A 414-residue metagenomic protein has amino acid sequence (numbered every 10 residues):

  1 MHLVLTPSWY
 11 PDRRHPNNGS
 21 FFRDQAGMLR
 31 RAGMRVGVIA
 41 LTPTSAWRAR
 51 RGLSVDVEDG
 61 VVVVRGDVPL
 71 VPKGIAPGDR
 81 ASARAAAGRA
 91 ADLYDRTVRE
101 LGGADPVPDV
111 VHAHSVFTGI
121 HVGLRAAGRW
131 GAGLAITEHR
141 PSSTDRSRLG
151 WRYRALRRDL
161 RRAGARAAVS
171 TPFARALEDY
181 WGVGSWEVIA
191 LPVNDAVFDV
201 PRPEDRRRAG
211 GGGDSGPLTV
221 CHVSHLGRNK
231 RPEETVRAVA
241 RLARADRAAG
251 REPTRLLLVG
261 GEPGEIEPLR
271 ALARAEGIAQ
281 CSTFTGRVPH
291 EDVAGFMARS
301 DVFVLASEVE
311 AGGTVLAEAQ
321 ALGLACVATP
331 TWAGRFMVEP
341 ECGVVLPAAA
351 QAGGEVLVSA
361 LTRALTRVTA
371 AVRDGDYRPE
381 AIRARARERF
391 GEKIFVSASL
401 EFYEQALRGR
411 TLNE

Functional and structural regions predicted by a protein language model:
M1-V61, R410-E414: N-terminal subdomain of nucleotide-sugar transferases
V4, G212-K230, V236-V239: Conserved donor-binding/catalytic core segment of Leloir-type glycosyltransferases
P172, P192: Carbohydrate-associated surface elements
V223, T254-P268: Glycosyltransferase donor-sugar binding loop
E267-V288: Nucleotide-activated donor-binding/catalytic signature segment of Leloir-type glycosyltransferases, i.e., the conserved
R287-V288, G295-S300: Short alpha-helical donor nucleotide-sugar binding micro-motif in glycosyltransferases
E308: Aromatic "clamp/platform" in nucleotide-sugar-dependent glycosyltransferases that forms part of the donor/acceptor
R335-R367: Change "using UDP/GDP/dTDP sugars" to "using nucleotide sugars
